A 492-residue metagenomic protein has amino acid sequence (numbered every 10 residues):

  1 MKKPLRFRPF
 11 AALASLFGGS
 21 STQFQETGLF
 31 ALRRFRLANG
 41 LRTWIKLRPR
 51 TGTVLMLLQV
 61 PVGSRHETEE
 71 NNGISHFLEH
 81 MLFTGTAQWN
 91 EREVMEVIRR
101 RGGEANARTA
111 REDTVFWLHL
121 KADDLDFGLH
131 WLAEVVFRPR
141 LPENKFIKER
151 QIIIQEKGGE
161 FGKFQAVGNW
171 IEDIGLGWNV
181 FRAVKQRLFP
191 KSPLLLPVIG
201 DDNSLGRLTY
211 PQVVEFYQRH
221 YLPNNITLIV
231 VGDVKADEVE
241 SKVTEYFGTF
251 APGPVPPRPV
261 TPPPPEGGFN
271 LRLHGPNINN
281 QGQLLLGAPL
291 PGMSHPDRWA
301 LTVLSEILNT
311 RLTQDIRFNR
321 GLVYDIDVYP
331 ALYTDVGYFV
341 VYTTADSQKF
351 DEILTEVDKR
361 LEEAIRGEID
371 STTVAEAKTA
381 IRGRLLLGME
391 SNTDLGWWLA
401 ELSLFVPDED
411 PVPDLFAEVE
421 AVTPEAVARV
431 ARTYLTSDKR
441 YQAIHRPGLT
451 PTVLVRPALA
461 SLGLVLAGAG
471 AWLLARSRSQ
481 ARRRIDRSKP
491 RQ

Functional and structural regions predicted by a protein language model:
K2-L16, V60, A87, V94-F216 (+1 more regions): Acidic/histidine-enriched segments that form metal/cofactor-coordinating and catalytic pocket/exosite environments
R6-F17, T227-I229, A364, E368 (+1 more regions): C-terminal regions of mature proteins
R8-G52: N- or domain-start disorder-to-order transition segments that initiate the globular core
G19-R33, I174-W178, R182-I226, L385 (+1 more regions): Histidine-acidic residue clusters that define the catalytic metal-binding segment of zinc metallopeptidase domains
R50, L55-H119, P197, T310-L322: M16/MPP (pitrilysin/insulinase) zinc-metallopeptidase core fold and M16-derived inactive scaffolds
Q155-V180, P265-N279, F318-L322, G367-P411 (+1 more regions): Short acidic/His-enriched helical or mixed secondary-structure segments at domain edges of catalytic enzymes and some
V198, L222-P223, T227-L285, L290-G292 (+2 more regions): An aromatic/glycine/proline-enriched structural segment found at the starts of mature extracellular/organellar domains
L285-G287, S305-A345: A structural supersecondary motif
